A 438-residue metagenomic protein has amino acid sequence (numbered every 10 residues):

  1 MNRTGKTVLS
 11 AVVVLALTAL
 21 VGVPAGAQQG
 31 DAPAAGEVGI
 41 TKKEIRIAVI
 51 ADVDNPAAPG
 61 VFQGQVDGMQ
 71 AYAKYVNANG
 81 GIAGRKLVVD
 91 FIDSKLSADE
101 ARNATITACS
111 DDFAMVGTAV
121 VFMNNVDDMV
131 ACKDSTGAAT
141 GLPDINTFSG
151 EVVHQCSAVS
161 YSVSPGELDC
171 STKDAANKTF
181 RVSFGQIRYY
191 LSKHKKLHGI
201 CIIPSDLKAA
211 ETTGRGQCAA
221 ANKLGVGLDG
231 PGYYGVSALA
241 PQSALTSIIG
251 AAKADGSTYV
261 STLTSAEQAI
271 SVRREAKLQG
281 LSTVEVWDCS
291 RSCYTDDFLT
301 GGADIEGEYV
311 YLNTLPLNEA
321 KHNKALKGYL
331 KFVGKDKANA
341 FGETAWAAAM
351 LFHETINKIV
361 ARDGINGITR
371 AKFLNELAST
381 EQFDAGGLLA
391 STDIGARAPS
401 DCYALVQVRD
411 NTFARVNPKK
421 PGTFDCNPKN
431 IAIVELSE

Functional and structural regions predicted by a protein language model:
M1-V12: Bacterial N-terminal signal peptides that target proteins for export
T18-A35: C-terminal region of N-terminal signal peptides and the immediate post-cleavage residues of exported proteins
G30-A35, G60-D67, A78-S160, Y234-S243 (+1 more regions): Beta-alpha junction/loop-to-helix N-cap segments that form part of ligand/metal-binding clefts
P33-E44, A48-Q70, S94-L96, P204-T212 (+1 more regions): Extracytoplasmic "Venus flytrap"
D112-G232, E285-G307: Extracytoplasmic ligand/sensor domains, especially the bilobed periplasmic-binding protein
F122-C132, A244-G250, D255-Q279: Hydrophobic alpha-helical
G166-C170, A176, E275-W346, K419-V434: Extracellular/periplasmic periplasmic-binding protein-like sensory domains
V333-G342, H353-N417: Segments of small-molecule ligand-sensing domains
